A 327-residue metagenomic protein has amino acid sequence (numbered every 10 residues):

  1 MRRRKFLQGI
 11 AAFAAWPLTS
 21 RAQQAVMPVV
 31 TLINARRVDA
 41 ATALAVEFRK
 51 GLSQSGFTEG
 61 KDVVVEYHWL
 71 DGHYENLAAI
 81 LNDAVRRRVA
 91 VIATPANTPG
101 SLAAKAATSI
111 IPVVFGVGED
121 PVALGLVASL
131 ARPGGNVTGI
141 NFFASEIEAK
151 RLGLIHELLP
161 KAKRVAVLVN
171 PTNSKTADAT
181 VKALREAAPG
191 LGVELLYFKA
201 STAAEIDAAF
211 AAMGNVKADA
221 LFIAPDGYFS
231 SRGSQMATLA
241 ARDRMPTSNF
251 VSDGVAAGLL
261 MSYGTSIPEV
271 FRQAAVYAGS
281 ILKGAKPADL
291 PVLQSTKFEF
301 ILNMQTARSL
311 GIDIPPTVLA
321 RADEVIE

Functional and structural regions predicted by a protein language model:
M1-E327: Short hydrophobic alpha-helices and adjacent helix-cap/hinge residues
